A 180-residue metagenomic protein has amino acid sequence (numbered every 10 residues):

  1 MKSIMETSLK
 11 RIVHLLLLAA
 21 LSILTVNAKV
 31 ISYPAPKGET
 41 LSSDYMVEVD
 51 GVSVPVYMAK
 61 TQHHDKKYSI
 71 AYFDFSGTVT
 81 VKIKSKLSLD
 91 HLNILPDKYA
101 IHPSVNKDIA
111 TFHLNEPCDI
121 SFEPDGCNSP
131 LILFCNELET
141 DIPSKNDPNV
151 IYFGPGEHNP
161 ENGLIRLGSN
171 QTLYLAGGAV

Functional and structural regions predicted by a protein language model:
M1-K10: N-terminal secretory signal peptides that target proteins for export/translocation
H14-I23: Bacterial N-terminal signal peptides
L24-V180: Extracellular/periplasmic carbohydrate-active domains that bind, remodel, or depolymerize complex polysaccharides
